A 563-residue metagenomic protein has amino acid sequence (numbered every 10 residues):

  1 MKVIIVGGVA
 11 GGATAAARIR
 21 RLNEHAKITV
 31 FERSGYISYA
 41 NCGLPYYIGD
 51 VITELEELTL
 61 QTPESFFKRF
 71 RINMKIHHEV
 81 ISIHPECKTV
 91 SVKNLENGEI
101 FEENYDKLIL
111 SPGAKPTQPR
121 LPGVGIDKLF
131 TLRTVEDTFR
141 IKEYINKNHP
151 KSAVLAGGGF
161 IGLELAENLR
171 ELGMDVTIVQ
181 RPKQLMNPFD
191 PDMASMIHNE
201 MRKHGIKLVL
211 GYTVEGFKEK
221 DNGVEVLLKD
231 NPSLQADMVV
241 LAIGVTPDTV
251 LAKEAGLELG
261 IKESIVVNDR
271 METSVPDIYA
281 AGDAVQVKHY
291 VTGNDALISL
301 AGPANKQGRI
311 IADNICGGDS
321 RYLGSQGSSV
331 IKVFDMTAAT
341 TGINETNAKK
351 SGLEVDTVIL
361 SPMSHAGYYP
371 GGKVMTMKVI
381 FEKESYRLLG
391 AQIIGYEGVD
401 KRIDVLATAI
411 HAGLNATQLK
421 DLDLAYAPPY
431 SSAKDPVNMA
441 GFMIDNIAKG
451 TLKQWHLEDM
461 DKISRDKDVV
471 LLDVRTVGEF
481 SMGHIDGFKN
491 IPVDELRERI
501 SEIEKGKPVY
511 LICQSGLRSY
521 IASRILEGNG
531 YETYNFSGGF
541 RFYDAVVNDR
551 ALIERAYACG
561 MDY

Functional and structural regions predicted by a protein language model:
M1, G7-G8, A284-E397, P428-S432 (+2 more regions): Mid-to-C-terminal Rossmann-like scaffold of FAD/NAD(P)H-dependent oxidoreductases
M1-H77, A166-F189, S328, K401-I410 (+3 more regions): Beta1-alpha1 glycine-rich phosphate/pyrophosphate-binding loop at the start of Rossmann-like nucleotide-binding domains
R18-D106, D190-K207, Y212, E345-N347 (+2 more regions): N-terminal Rossmann-like dinucleotide/flavin-binding domain of flavoprotein oxidoreductases that bind FAD/FMN
H25-K27, R69, K75-E96, E103 (+2 more regions): A Rossmann-like FAD-binding core segment of flavoenzymes
T59, S152-A153, F160-K218, I298-A304 (+3 more regions): Rossmann-like dinucleotide-binding cores of NAD(P)H-dependent redox enzymes
L110-L172, I261, V267-D269, K489-D494 (+1 more regions): Glycine-rich dinucleotide-binding loop and its adjacent helix/turn
G125-H149, E225, S233-I310, V405 (+1 more regions): FAD-site-proximal beta/loop scaffold in flavoenzymes
T417-P428, S432-V469, V477-P508, Q514-Y563: Rhodanese-like catalytic fold shared by cysteine-dependent sulfurtransferases and DSP/PTP-type phosphatases
